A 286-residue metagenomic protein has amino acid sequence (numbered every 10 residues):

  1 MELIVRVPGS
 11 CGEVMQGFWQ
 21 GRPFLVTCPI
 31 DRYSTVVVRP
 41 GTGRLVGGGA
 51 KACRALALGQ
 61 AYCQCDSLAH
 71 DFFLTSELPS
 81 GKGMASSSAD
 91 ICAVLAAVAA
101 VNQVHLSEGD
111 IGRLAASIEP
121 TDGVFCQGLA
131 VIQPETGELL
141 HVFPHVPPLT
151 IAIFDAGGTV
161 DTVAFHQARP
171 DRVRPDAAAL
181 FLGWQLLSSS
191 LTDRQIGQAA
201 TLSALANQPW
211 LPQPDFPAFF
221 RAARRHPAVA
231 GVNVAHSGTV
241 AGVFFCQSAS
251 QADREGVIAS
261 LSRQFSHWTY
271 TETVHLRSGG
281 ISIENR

Functional and structural regions predicted by a protein language model:
M1-K82, G279, N285-R286: ATP-binding N-lobe of GHMP and related small-molecule kinases
C11-G17, S34-V38, G123, A130-I132 (+2 more regions): Short beta-strand scaffold segments in enzyme catalytic cores
G21-P23, L106-V229, S248-R286: ATP-dependent small-molecule kinase catalytic core of the GHMP/sugar-kinase superfamily and closely related
P40, A156, V243-Q247: Short beta-strand-to-loop capping motifs
A61, A96-A100, S189: Short glycine/serine- and small hydrophobic-enriched flexible loop segments
L68-H70, V98, R169: Nucleotide and nucleotide-moiety/phosphate-recognizing core
K82-E108, V124: DPxDG-like acidic metal-binding loop motif
V234-G242: Small/polar glycine-rich anion-binding or flexible loop at a beta-alpha turn
